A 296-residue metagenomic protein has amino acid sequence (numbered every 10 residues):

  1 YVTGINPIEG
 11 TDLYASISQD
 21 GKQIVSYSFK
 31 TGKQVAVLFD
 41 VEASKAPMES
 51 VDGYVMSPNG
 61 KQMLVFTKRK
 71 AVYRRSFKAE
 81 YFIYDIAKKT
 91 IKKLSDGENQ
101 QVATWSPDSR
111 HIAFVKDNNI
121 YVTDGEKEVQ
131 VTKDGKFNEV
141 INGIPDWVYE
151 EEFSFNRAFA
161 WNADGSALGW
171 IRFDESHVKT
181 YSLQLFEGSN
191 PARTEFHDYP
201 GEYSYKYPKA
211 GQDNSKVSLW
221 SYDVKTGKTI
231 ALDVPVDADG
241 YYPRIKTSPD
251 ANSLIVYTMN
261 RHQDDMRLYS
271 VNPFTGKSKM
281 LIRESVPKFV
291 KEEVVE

Functional and structural regions predicted by a protein language model:
Y1-I24, V55, Y241-I245: Beta-strand-rich domains and repeat architectures in extracellular enzymes and scaffolds, especially beta-propellers
V2-T3, E49-P58, I144-D164, S218 (+2 more regions): Signature of short aromatic-glycine-proline-rich micro-motifs recurring in repeat-based ectodomains
E9-G10, P58-N59, P107-D108, A163-D164 (+1 more regions): Residue-level detector of Asp-centered blade-edge/turn motifs that repeat once per structural unit in beta-propeller
Y14, M63-L64, S109-I112, G165-L168 (+1 more regions): Hydrophobic beta-strand positions that form the internal "hydrophobic ladder" of WD40/Gbeta-like beta-propeller blades
S16-A43, A71: Beta-propeller domains
F29-G32, D85-K89, D124-K127, D223-G227 (+1 more regions): Short loop/turn segments that connect beta-strands within beta-propeller blades
G32-Q34, K68-Y73, F77-E80, V131-F159 (+1 more regions): Predominantly five- to eight-bladed beta-propeller fold
R74-A158: Asp-box/WD-like beta-propeller blade repeats and closely related beta-sheet repeat scaffolds
